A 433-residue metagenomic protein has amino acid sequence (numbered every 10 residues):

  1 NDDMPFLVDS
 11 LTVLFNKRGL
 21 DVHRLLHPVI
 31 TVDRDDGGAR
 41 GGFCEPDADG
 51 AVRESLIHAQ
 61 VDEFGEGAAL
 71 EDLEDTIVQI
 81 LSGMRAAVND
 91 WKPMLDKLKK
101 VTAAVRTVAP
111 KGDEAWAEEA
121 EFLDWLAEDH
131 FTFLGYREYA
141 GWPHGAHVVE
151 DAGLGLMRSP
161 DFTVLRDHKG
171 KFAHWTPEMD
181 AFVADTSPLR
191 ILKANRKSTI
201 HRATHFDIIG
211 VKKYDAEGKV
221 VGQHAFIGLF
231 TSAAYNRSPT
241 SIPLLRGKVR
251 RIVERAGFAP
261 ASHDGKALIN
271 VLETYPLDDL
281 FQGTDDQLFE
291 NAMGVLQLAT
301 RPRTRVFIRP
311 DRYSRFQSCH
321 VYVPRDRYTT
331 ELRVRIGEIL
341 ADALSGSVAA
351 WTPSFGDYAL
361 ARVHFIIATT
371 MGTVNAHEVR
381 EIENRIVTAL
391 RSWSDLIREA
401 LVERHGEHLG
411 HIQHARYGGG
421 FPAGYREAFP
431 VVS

Functional and structural regions predicted by a protein language model:
N1-S433: Non-catalytic interaction/regulatory segments
